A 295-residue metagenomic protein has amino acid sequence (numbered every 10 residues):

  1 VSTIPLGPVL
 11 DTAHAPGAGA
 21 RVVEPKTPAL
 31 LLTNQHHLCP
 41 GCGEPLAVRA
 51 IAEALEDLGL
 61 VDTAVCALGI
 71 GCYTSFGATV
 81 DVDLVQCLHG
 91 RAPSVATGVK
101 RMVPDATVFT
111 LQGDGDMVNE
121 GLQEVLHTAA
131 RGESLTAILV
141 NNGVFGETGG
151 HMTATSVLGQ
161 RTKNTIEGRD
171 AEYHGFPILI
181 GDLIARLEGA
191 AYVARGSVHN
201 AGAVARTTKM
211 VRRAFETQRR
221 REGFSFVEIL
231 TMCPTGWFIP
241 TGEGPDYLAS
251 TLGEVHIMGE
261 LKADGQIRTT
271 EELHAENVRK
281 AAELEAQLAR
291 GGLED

Functional and structural regions predicted by a protein language model:
S2-E24, T33, R219-G223, E228-D295: Flexible, low-complexity linker and terminal segments
G19-V22, P28-L88: Active-site diphosphate/adenylate-binding microenvironment
K26-A29, T153-R220: Conserved thiamine diphosphate
L68-G146, K209-R213: Thiamine diphosphate
I70-C72, N142-V144, N200, I229-G236: Glycine-rich beta-alpha junction loops
V82-V85, T128, T153-V157, E243-D246: Short, hinge-like loop/turn segments at secondary-structure boundaries
L122-H127, E147-R161: Active-site-proximal loop->helix
